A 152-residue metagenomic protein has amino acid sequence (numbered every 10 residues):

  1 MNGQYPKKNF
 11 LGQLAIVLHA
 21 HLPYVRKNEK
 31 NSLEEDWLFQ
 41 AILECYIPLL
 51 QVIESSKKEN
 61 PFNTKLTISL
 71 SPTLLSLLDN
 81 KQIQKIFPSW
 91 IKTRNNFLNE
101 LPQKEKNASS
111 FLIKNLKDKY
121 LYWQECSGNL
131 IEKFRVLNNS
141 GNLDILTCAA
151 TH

Functional and structural regions predicted by a protein language model:
N2-L66, T73, L77-N139: N-terminal regions that are enriched for targeting/export leaders and immediately downstream pro/stem segments
L22, A149-H152: Conserved radical SAM core fold
L70-T73, A150: Short, well-ordered beta-to-alpha junction loops that form the rim of enzyme active sites and present histidine/acidic
N142-A149: Conserved alpha/beta-domain cores
